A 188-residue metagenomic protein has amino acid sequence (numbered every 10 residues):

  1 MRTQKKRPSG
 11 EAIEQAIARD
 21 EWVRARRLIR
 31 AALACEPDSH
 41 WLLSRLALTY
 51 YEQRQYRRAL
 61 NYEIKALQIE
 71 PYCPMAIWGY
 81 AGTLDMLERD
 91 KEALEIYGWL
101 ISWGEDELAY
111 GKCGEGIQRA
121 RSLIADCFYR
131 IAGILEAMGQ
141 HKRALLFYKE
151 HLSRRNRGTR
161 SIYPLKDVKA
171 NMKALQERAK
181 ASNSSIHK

Functional and structural regions predicted by a protein language model:
Q4-W41, R45, E52: Alpha-helical segment of the N-proximal tetratricopeptide repeat
R30-A34, I64-Q68, W99-S102, A109 (+2 more regions): Conserved structural position within tetratricopeptide repeats
